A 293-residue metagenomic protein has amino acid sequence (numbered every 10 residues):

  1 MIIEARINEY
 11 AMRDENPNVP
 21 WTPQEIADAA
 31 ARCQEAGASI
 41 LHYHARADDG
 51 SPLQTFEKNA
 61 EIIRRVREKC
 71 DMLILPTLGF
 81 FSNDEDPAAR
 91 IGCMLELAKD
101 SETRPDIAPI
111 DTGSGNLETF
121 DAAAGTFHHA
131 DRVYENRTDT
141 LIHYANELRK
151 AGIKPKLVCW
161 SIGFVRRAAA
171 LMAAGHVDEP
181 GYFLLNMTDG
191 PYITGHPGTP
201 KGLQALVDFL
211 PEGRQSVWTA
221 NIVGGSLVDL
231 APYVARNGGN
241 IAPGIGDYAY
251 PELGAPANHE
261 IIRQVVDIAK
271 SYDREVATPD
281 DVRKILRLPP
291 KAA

Functional and structural regions predicted by a protein language model:
M1-N18, S114-F120, A124-F127: N-terminal small/glycine-rich loop or linker at the start of catalytic domains across soluble metabolic enzymes
A5, S51-L78, Y144, L148 (+2 more regions): Alpha-helix-loop-beta-strand connector modules within alpha/beta enzyme cores
I7-E25, L78-A89, A130-E135, Y192 (+1 more regions): Active-site mouth loops of central-metabolism enzymes
I26, C33, H44, A108 (+4 more regions): Conserved, mostly hydrophobic/aromatic
S39-I62, N186-G190, Y248-L253: Glycine-rich, proline-tolerant flexible connector loops at the mouths of alpha/beta enzymes
L53, N59-E135: Active-site beta->alpha loop and helix N-cap motifs at the rims of alpha/beta catalytic domains
I107-G244: Catalytic alpha/beta core domains of metabolic enzymes, predominantly
R166, D208, D229-A293: Structured C-terminal cap/extension of enzyme domains
